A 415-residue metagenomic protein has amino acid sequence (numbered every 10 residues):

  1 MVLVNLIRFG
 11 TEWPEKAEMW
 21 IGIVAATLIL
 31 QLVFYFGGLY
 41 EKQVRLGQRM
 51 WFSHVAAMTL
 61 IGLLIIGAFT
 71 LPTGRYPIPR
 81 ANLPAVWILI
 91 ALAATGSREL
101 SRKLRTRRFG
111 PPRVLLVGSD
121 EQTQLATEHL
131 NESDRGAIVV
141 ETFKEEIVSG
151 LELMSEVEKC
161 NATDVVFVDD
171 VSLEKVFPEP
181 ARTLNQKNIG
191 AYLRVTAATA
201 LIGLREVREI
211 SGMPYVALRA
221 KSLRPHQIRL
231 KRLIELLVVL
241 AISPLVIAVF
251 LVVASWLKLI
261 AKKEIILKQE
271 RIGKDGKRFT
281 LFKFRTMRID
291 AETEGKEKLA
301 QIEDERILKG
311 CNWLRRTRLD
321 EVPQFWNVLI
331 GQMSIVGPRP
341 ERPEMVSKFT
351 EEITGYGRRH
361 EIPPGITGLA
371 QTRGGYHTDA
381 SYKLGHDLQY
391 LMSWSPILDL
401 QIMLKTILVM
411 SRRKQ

Functional and structural regions predicted by a protein language model:
M1, R45, G96-I247: N-terminal hydrophobic signal-anchor/signal peptide
M1-F109, I228, Q415: Signature of alpha-helical transmembrane segments in polytopic membrane proteins
V2-T11, T70-G74, I247-K263, P340: Juxtamembrane "helix exit" motif at the C-terminal ends of alpha-helical transmembrane segments in multi-pass membrane
V55-T59, G110-A126, E264-M287, K309: Membrane-cytosol interface motif
A198-T199, R205-V207, S211, I266-L308 (+1 more regions): Short, glycine-rich, amphipathic interfacial segments at transmembrane boundaries or analogous
Q227-A291, N327, P396, I402-Q415: A hydrophobic, helix-centered structural microdomain
A300-P363, I402-M410: A short, structured surface patch at a secondary-structure boundary
I330, E344, I353-Q415: C-terminal terminal-structure detector
